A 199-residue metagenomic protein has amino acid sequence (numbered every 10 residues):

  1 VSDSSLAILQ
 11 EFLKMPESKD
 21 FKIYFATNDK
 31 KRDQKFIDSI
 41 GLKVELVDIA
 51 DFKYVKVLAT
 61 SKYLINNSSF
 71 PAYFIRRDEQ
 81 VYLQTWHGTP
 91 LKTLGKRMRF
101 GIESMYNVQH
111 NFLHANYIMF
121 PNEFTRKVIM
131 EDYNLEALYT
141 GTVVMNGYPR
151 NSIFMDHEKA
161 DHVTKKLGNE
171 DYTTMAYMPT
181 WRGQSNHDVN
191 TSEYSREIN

Functional and structural regions predicted by a protein language model:
V1-M155: Active-site and donor-binding regions of nucleotide-sugar-utilizing enzymes
S2-K14, P149-N199: Conserved catalytic-core segment of nucleotide-activated headgroup transferases in glycan assembly
